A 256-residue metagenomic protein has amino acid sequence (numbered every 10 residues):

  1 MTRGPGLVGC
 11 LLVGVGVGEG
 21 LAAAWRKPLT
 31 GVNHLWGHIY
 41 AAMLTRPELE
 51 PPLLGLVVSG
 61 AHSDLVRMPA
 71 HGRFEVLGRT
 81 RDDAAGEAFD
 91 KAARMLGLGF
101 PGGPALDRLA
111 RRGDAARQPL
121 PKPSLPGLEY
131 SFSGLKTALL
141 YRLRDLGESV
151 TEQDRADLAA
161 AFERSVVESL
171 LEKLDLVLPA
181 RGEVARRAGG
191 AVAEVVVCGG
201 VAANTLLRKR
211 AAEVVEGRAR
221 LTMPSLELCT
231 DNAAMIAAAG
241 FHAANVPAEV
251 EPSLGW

Functional and structural regions predicted by a protein language model:
M1-W256: Acidic, glycine-enriched active-site microenvironments
